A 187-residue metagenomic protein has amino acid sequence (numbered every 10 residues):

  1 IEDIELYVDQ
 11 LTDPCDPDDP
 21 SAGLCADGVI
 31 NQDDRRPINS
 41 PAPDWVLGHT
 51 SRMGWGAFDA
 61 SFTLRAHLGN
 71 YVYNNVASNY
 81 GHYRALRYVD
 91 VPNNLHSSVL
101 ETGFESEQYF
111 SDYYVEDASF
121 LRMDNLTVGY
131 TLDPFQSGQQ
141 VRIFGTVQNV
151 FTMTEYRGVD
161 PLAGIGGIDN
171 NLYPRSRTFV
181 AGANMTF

Functional and structural regions predicted by a protein language model:
I1-D3, V8-D18, H67-R142, T146-Q148: Extracytoplasmic gating/loop element in the C-terminal half of outer-membrane beta-barrel translocons and assembly
I1-S40, E155-Y156: Conserved small-residue
G28-P37, N94-L95, S106-Y114, A163-G167: Extracytoplasmic loops and strand-loop junctions of Gram-negative outer membrane beta-barrel proteins
P43-L47, S119-D124, Q139, R175-F179: Residues that define the transmembrane beta-barrel architecture of outer-membrane proteins
G54, R65-H67, T146-V150, T186: Outer-membrane beta-barrel pore domains and translocons
A57-S61, F135-Q136: Repeated loop/turn-to-beta-strand initiation elements of outer-membrane beta-barrel proteins
F62, I143-G145, A183: Membrane-embedded beta-strand positions of outer-membrane beta-barrel proteins
A85, V91-N93, L100-Q108, T152-F187: C-terminal beta-signal and terminal closure region of outer-membrane beta-barrel proteins
